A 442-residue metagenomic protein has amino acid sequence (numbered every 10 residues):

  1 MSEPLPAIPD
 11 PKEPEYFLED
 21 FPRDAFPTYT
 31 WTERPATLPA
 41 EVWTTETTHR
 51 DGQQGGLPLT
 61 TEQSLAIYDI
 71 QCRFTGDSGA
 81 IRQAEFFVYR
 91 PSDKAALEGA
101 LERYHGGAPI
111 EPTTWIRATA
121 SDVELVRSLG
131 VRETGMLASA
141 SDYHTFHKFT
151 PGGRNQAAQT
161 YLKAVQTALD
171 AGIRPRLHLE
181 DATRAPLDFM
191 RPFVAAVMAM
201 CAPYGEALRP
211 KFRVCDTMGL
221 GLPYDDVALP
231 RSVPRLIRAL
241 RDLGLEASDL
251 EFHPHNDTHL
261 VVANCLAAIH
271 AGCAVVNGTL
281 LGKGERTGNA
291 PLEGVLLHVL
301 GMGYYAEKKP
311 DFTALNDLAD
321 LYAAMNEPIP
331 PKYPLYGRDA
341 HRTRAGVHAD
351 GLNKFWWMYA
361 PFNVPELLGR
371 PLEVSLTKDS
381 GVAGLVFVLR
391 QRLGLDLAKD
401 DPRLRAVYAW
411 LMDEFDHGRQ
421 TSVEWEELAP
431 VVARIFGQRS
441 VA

Functional and structural regions predicted by a protein language model:
M1-Y29, I67-S92, E102, I110: Alpha/beta catalytic barrel-like cores
E3-R50, Y305-A442: A mid-to-C-terminal "edge-of-domain" accessory segment
Y16, R34, L38-W43, L57-A80 (+4 more regions): Alpha/beta enzyme core
W43-T47, D51, G79-F86, A108-I116 (+6 more regions): Hydrophobic faces of well-ordered beta-strands that scaffold small-molecule active sites in alpha/beta enzyme cores
Q54-L57, F86-R90, P112, I116 (+11 more regions): Hydrophobic alpha-helical scaffolding
Q71-G76, L101-A108, G130, T134 (+12 more regions): Structural signal for hydrophobic packing residues in well-ordered secondary-structure cores of soluble enzyme domains
V88-P109, T114-W115, T119-L125: N-terminal active-site wall of soluble small-molecule enzyme domains
M218-P361: Catalytic alpha/beta core domains of metabolic enzymes, predominantly
